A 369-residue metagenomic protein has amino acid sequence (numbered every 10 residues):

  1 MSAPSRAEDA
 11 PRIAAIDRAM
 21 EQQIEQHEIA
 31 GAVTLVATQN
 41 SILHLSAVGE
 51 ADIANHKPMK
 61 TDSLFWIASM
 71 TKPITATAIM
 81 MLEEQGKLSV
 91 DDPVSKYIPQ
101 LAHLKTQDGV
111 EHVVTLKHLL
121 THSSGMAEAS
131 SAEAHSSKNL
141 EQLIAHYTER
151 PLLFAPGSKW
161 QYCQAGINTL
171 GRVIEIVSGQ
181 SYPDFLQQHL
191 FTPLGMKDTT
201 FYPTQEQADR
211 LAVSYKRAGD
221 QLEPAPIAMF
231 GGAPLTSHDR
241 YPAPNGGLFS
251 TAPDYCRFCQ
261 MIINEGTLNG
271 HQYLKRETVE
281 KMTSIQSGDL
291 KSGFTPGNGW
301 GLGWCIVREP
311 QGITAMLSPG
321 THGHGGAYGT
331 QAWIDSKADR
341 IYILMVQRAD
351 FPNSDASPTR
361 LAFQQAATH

Functional and structural regions predicted by a protein language model:
E8-F65, H103-L104, E141, A145 (+2 more regions): Short, conserved catalytic-motif segment at the N-terminal edge
I13, D17, E21, V33 (+13 more regions): Extracytoplasmic/secreted envelope proteins and their assembly/folding machinery, especially bacterial periplasmic
Q22-L35, A54-H118, F154-A165, A243-G246: Short active-site loop at a secondary-structure junction that contains or immediately precedes the catalytic residue(s)
E50-D52, K105-P319: Short, surface-exposed loop or secondary-structure junction motifs that flank catalytic or metal-binding residues
Y328-I341: Short, surface-exposed beta-strand/loop micro-motifs that present aromatic residues
